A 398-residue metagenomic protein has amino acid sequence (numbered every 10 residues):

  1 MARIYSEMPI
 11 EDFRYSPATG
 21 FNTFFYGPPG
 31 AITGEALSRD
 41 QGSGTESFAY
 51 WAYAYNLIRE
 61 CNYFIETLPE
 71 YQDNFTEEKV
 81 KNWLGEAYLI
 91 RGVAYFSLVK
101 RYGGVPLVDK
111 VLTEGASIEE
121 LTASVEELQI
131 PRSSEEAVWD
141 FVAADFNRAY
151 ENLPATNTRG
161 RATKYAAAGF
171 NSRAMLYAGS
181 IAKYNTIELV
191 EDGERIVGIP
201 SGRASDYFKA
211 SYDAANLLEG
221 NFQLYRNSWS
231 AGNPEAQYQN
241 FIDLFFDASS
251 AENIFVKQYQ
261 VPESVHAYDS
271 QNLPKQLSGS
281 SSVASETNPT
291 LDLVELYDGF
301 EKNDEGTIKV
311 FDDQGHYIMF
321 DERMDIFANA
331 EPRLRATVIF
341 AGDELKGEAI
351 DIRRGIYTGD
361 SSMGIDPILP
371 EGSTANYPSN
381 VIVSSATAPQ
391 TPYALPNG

Functional and structural regions predicted by a protein language model:
M1-P29, V105, D109, N147 (+2 more regions): An aromatic- and glycine-enriched ligand-binding surface/loop that stacks and positions planar moieties
F21-Y102, V125-K164, R323, F340 (+3 more regions): Conserved, well-structured interaction surfaces
Y88, A168-N171: TPR/Sel1-like alpha-solenoid repeat signature
R101, A116, I181: Flexible, glycine-rich phosphate/dinucleotide-binding loops and adjacent beta-alpha linkers at cofactor/substrate
L112: Binuclear metal-dependent hydrolase catalytic cores centered on His/Asp/Glu-rich metal-binding motifs
G115-I130, D192-P200: Aromatic- and acidic-residue-enriched carbohydrate-binding clefts of CAZyme catalytic domains
